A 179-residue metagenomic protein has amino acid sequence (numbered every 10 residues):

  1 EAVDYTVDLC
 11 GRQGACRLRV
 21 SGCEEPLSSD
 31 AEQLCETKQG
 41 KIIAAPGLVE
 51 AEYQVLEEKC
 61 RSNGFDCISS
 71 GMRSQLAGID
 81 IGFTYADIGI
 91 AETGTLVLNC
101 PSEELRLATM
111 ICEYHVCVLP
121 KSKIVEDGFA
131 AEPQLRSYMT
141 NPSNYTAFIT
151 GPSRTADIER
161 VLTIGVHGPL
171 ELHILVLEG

Functional and structural regions predicted by a protein language model:
E1-G179: The feature marks the mature, well-folded catalytic cores of soluble enzymes
